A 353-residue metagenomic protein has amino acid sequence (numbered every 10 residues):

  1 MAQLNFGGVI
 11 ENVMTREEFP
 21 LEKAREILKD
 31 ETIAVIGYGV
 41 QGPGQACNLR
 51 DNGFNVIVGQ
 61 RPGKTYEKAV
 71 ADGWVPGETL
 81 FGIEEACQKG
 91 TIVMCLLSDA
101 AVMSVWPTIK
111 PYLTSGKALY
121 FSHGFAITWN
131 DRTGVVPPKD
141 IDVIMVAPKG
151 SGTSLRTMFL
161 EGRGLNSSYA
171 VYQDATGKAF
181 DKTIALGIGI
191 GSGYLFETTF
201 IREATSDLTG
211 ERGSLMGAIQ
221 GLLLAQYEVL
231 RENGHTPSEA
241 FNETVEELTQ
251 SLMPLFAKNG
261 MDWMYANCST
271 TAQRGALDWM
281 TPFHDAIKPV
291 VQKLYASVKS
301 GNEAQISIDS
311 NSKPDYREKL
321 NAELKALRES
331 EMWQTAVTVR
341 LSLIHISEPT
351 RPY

Functional and structural regions predicted by a protein language model:
A2-G77: NAD(P)+-binding Rossmann beta1-loop-alpha1 motif at the extreme N-terminus of oxidoreductases
R61, W74-T128, P137-S151: Rossmann-like NAD(P)-binding element
Y66, A86, V102, P237-F241: Small-residue helix-packing motif on alpha-helices
Y120-R212: Rossmann-fold dinucleotide-binding core
G177-E232, S238-F256: Active-site-proximal catalytic alpha-helix in oxidoreductases
L224, E228, E232-N233, K258-K319: Interdomain hinge/lid region at the active-site interface of Rossmann-like NAD(P)-dependent oxidoreductases
I344-Y353: Single conserved hydrophobic/aromatic residue that forms the stacking wall/gate of nucleotide- or nucleobase-binding
